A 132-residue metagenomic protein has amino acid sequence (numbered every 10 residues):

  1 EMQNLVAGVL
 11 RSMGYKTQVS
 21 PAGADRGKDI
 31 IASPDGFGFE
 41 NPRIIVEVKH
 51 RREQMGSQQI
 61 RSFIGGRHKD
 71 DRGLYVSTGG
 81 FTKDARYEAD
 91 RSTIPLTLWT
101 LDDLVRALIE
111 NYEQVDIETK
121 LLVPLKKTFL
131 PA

Functional and structural regions predicted by a protein language model:
E1-A132: Mixed-charge (Asp/Glu-Lys/Arg
